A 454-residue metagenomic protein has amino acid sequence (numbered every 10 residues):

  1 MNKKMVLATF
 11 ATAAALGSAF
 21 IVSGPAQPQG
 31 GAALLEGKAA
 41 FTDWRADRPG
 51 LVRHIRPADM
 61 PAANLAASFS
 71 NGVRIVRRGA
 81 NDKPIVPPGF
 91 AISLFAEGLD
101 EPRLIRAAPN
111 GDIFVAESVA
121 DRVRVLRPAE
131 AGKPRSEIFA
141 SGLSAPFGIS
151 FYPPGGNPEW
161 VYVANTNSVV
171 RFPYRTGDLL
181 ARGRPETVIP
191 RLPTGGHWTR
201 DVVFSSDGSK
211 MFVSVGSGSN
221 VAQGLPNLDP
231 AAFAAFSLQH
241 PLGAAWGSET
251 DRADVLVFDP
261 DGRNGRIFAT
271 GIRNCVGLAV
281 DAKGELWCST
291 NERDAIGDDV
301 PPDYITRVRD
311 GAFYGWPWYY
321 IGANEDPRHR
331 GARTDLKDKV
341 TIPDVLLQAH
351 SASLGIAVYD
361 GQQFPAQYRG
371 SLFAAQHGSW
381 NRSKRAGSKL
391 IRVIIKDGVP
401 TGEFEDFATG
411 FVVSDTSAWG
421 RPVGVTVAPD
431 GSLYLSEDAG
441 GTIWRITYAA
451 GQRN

Functional and structural regions predicted by a protein language model:
A33-P87, P158, T199, S217-R266 (+5 more regions): Beta-propeller domain segments
L94-L99, I138-S144, V188-T194, I267-G271 (+3 more regions): Surface loop/turn motifs at the tips and blade-to-blade linkers of beta-strand repeat domains
A108, A116, A164-T166, F172 (+5 more regions): Residue-level marker for isolated small/hydroxyl-bearing positions within beta-strands of beta-sheet-rich domains
N110-G111, P158, G208, D430-G431: Conserved loop/turn motif of beta-propeller repeat scaffolds
R122-P154: Blade-loop segments of beta-propeller domains
A145-P146, S150-Y152, N167-S206, S214 (+3 more regions): Asp-box/WD-like beta-propeller blade repeats and closely related beta-sheet repeat scaffolds
